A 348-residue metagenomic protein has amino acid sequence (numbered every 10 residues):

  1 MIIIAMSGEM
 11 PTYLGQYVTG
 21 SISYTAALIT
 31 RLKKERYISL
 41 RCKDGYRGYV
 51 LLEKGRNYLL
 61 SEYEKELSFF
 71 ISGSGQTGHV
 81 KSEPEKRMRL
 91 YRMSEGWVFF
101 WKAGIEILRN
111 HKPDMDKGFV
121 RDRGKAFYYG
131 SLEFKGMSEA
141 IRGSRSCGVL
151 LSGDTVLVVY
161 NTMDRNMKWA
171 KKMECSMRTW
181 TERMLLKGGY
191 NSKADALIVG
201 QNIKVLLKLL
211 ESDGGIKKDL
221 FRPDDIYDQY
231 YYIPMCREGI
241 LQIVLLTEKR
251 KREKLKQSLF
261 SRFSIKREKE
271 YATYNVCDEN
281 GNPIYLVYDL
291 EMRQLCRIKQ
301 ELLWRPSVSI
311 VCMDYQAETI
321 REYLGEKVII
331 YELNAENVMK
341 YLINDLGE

Functional and structural regions predicted by a protein language model:
I2-M6: Short amphipathic alpha-helical elements of helix-turn-helix/winged-helix folds
S7-V18: Short acidic, hydrophobic short linear motifs in intrinsically disordered regions
T19-K34: Short amphipathic alpha-helical interaction segments
L32, L40-I71: Accessory beta->alpha helical hairpin/"wing" motif in late/C-terminal subdomains of nucleic-acid enzymes
T77-A170: Exposed, interaction-prone assembly regions rather than primary DNA-binding/catalytic cores
L90-G96, M167-L185, D213, E291-K299: Well-ordered, non-membrane alpha-helical segments in soluble/globular domains
V159, K193-E348: Long, compositionally biased intrinsically disordered regions
